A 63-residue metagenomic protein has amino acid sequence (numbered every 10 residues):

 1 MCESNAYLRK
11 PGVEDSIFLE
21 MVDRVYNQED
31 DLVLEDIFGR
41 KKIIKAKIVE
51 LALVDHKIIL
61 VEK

Functional and structural regions predicted by a protein language model:
C2, A6-K63: Compact, glycine-rich, soluble single-domain proteins
